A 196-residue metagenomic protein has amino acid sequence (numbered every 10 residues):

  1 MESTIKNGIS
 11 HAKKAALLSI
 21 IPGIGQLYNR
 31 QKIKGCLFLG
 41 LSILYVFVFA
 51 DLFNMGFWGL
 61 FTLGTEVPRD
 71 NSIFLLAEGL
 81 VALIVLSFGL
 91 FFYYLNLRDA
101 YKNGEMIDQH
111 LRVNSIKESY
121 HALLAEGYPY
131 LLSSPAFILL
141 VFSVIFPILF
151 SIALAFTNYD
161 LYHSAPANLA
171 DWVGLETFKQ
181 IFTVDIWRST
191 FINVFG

Functional and structural regions predicted by a protein language model:
E2-S3, A12-K14, S19-P22, Y28 (+3 more regions): N-terminal signal-anchor/first transmembrane alpha helix
G8, H121-P129, Q180-I186: Helix-boundary and loop/linker segments of multi-pass membrane transporters
G23-I24, F178: Generic hydrophobic alpha-helical segments
Q26-L27, I181: Hydrophobic side-chain positions on well-ordered alpha-helices, corresponding to helix-helix packing/interface faces
L44-F61: Juxtamembrane "helix exit" motif at the C-terminal ends of alpha-helical transmembrane segments in multi-pass membrane
N54, W58, G104-L111, F156-H163: Transmembrane helix-loop junctions in multipass membrane proteins, especially transporters and channels
L60-E66, A100, S143-D185: Short membrane-interfacial helix/loop motifs at transmembrane-helix boundaries
F88-Y93, T183-G196: Transmembrane alpha-helix signature in integral membrane proteins
